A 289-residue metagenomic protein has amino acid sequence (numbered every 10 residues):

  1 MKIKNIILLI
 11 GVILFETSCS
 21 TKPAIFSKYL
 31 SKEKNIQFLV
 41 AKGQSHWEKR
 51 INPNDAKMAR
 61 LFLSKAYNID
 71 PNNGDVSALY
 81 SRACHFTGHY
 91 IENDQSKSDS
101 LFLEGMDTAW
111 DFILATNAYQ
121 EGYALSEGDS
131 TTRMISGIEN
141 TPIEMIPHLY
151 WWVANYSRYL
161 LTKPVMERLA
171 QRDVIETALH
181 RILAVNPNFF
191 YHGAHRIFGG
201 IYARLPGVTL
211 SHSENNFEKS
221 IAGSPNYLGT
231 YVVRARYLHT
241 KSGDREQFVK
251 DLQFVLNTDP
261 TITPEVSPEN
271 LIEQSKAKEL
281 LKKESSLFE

Functional and structural regions predicted by a protein language model:
M1-I7: Bacterial N-terminal signal peptides that target proteins for export
L8-E16: Bacterial N-terminal signal peptides
S20-N188, V249-E289: N-terminal alpha-helical interaction modules that lie
N35-L39, Y191-I197, N226-L228: Generic helix N-cap/helix-start motif at coil->alpha-helix transitions
W47, H89, Y191, H212 (+1 more regions): Terminal alpha-helical segments
A83-C84, N155-Y159, I197-Y202, Y237-L238: Hydrophobic face of amphipathic alpha-helices that form TPR/SEL1-like repeat modules and related alpha-solenoid
P187-K219: Alpha-helical adaptor scaffolds
V208-N257: Glycine/small-residue-rich hydrophobic helix-like segments
